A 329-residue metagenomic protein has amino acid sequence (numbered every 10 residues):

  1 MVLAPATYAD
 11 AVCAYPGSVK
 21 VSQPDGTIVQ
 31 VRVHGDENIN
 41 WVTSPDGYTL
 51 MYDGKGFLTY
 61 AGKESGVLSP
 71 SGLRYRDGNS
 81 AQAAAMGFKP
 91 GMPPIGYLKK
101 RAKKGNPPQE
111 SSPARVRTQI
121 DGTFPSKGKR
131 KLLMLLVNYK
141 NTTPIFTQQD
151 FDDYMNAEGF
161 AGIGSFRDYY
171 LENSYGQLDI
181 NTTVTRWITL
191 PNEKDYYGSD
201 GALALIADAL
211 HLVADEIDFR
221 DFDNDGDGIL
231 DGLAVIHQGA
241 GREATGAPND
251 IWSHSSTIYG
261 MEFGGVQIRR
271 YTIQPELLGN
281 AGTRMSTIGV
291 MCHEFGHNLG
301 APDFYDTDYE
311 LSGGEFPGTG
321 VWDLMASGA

Functional and structural regions predicted by a protein language model:
A4-A6: N-terminal signal peptide c-region/cleavage motif recognized by signal peptidases
D10-P125: N-terminal prosegments of processed precursors
P94-G318, W322, A326: Active-site-proximal segment of zinc-dependent metalloprotease catalytic domains
A329: Catalytic cores of secreted or luminal carbohydrate-active enzymes
